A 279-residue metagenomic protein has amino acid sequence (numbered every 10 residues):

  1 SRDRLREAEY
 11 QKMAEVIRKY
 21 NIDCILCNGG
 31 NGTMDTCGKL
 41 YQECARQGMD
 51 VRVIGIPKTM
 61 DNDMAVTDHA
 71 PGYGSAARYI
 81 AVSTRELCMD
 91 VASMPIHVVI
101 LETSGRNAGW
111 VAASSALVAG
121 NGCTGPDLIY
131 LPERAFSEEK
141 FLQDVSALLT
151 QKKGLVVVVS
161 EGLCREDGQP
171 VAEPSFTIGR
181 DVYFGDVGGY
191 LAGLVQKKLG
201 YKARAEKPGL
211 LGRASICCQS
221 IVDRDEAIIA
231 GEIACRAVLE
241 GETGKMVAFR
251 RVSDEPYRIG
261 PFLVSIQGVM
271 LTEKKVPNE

Functional and structural regions predicted by a protein language model:
S1-Y20: Glycine-rich nucleotide/cofactor/substrate-binding loop typically near the N-terminus or early in the first domain
R2-D3, N31-T33, K58-N62, G105-N107 (+3 more regions): Acidic, glycine-rich active-site loops and adjacent beta-strand->loop/helix elements that engage anionic groups
R6, G29, H69, Y73 (+1 more regions): Alpha-helix N-cap/helix-initiation motif
Y10, A14, A77, A81 (+3 more regions): Short, amphipathic alpha-helical "lid/cap" segments that border enzyme active or binding sites
V16, C24-G29, D35-D50, I54 (+1 more regions): Accessory alpha-helical/coil subdomains and C-terminal extensions that flank or cap enzyme catalytic cores
P57, A116, A234: Residue-level signature of catalytic and energy-coupling elements of molecular machines, predominantly ATP/GTP-dependent
D63-T67: Mid-bilayer segments of alpha-helical transmembrane spans in multi-pass integral membrane proteins that mediate
P170-E279: C-terminal non-catalytic interaction/assembly regions of soluble proteins
